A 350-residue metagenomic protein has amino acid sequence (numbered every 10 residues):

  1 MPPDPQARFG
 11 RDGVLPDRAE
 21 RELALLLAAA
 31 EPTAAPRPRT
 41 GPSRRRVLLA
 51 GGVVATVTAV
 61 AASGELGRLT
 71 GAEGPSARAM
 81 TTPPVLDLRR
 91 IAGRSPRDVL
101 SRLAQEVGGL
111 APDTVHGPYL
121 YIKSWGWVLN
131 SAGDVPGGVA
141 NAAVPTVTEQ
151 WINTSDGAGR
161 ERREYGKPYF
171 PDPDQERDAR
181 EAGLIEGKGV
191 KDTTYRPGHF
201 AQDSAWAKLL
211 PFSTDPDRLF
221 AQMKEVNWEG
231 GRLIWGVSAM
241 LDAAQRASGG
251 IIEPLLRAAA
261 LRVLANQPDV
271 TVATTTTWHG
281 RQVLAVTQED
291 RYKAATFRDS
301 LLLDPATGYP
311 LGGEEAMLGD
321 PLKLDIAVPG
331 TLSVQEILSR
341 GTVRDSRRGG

Functional and structural regions predicted by a protein language model:
M1-R89, G93: N-terminal export/targeting signals for secretion/compartment entry
A61-G350: Intrinsically disordered, low-complexity prosegments and terminal tails associated with secretory/extracytoplasmic
